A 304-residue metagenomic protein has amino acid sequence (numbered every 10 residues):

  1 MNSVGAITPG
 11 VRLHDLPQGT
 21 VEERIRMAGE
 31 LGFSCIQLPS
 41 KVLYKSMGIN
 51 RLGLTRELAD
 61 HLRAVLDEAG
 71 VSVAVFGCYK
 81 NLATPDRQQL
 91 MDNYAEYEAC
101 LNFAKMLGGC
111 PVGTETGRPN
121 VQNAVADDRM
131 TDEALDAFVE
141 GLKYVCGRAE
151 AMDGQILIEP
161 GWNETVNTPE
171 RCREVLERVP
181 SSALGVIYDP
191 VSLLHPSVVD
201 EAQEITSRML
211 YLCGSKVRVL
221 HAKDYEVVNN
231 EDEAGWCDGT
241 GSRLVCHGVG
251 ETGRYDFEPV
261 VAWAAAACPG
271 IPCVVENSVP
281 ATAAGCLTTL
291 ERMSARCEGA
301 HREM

Functional and structural regions predicted by a protein language model:
M1-P9, G32-S34, D67-A74, L107-P111 (+4 more regions): Short, well-ordered coil/turn segments that N-cap beta-strands
S3-V11, V139-E251, R296-M304: Acidic/histidine-rich catalytic cores of soluble enzymes
P9-L16, P39-K41, C78-N81, G117-P119 (+4 more regions): Active-site beta-loop-alpha junctions enriched in small/polar residues
V21-V42, L107-G108: Catalytic domains of carbohydrate-active enzymes, especially glycoside hydrolases
E23-R26, D60-A69, L82-Y188, C297: Active-site acidic/histidine proton-transfer and metal-coordination neighborhood in alpha/beta enzyme cores
Q37-R63, T116-Q122: Glycine-rich, proline-tolerant flexible connector loops at the mouths of alpha/beta enzymes
E204-R208, E251-A266: A short, acidic, amphipathic alpha-helical segment used as a generic capping/interface helix at domain edges
A283-E303: C-terminal helical cap(s) of enzyme catalytic domains, especially alpha/beta-barrels
